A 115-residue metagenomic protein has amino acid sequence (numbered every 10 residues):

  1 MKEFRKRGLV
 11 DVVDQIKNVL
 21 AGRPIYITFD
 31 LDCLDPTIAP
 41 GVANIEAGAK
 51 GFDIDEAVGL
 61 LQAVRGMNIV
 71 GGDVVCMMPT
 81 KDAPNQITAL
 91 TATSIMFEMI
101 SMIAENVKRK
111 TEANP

Functional and structural regions predicted by a protein language model:
M1-P115: Catalytic cores of soluble, metal-dependent hydrolases
